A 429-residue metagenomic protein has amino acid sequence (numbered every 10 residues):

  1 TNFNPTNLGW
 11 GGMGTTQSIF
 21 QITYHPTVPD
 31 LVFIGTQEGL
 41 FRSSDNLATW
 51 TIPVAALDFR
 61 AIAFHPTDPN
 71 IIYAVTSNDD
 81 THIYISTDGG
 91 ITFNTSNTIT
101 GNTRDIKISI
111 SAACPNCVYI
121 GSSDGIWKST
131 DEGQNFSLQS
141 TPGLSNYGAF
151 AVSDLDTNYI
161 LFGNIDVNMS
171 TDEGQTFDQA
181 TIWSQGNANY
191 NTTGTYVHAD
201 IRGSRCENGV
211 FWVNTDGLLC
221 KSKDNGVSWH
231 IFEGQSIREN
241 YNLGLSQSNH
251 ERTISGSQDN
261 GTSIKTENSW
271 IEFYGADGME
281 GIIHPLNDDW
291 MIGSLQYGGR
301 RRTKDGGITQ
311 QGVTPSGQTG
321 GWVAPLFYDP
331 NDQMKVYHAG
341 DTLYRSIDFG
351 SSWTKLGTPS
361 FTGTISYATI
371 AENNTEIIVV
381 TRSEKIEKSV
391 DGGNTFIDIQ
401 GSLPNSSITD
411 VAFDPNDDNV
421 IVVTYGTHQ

Functional and structural regions predicted by a protein language model:
T1-Q429: Beta-propeller blade termini and top-face loops
